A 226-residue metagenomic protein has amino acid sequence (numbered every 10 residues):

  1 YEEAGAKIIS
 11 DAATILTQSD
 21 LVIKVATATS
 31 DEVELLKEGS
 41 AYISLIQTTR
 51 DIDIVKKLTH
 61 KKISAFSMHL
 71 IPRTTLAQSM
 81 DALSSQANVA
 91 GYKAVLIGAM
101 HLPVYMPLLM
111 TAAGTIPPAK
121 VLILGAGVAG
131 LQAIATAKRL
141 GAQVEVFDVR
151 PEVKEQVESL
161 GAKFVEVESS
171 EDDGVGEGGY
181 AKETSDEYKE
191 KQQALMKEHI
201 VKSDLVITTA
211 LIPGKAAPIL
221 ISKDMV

Functional and structural regions predicted by a protein language model:
Y1-E3, D31-K37, V153-L160: Short loop/helix-cap segments at secondary-structure boundaries that form the rim of catalytic
E3-D20, T27-A28, G174-V206, A210-M225: A structured beta-alpha segment of the ubiquitous adenosine-cofactor-binding alpha/beta core
G5, S19, G39-S40, K62 (+2 more regions): Short, well-ordered alpha-helix to beta-strand connector turns
I8, Y42, A65-F66, V144 (+1 more regions): Hydrophobic beta-strand scaffold residues
A13, T27-A28, Q47-T48, I63 (+4 more regions): Short, ordered loop/turn segments at secondary-structure junctions
S30-K120: Glycine/serine-rich phosphate-binding loop and adjoining beta1-alpha1 elements at the start of nucleotide-handling
P107-H199: Glycine-rich phosphate/diphosphate-binding loop of Rossmann-like nucleotide-binding domains
